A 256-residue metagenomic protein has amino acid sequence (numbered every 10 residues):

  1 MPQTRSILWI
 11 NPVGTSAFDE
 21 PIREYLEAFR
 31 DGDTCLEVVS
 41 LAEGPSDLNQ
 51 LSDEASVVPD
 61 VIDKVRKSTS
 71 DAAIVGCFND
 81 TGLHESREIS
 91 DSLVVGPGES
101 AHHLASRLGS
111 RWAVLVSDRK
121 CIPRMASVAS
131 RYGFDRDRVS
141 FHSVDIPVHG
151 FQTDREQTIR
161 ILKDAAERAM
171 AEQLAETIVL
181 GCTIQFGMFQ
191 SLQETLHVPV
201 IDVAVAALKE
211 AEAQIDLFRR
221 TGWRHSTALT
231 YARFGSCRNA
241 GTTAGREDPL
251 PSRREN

Functional and structural regions predicted by a protein language model:
P2-D19, W112-L115: Short beta-strand segments enriched in small/hydrophobic residues
I10, D71-C77, L174-T183: Periplasmic-binding protein-like
A17, S106-V144, A213-E255: Short, glycine-/small-residue-rich phosphate/pyrophosphate-handling segment
E24-T34: A short, Lys/Arg-enriched amphipathic alpha-helix followed by its capping loop at the start of a domain
V38-D60, H149-D154: N-terminal beta-loop-helix "entrance" segment that forms/cooperates in small-molecule cofactor or anionic ligand
Q50-K67, Q157-A165: Glycine-rich, highly charged phosphate/nucleotide-binding loops
V58-S110, V114: Glycine/small-residue-rich loop that forms an oxyanion/phosphate-binding "nest" at active or ligand-binding sites
A126-C182: Active-site rim beta-loop-alpha module in soluble metabolic enzymes
